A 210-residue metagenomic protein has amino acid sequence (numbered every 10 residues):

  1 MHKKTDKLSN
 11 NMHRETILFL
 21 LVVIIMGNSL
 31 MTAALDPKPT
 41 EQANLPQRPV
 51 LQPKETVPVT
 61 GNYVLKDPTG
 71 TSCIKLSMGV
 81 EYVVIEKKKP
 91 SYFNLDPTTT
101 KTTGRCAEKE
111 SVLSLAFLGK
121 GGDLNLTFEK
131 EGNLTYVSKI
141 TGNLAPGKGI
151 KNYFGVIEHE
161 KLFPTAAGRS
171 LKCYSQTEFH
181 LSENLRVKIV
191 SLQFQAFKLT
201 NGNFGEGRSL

Functional and structural regions predicted by a protein language model:
H2-S9: Membrane-proximal N-terminal segments immediately preceding the first transmembrane helix
R14-T32: Cleavable N-terminal signal peptides of Sec/SRP-targeted secreted and luminal proteins
P37-S209: Non-cytosolic ectodomains/luminal loops of secretory-pathway membrane proteins
